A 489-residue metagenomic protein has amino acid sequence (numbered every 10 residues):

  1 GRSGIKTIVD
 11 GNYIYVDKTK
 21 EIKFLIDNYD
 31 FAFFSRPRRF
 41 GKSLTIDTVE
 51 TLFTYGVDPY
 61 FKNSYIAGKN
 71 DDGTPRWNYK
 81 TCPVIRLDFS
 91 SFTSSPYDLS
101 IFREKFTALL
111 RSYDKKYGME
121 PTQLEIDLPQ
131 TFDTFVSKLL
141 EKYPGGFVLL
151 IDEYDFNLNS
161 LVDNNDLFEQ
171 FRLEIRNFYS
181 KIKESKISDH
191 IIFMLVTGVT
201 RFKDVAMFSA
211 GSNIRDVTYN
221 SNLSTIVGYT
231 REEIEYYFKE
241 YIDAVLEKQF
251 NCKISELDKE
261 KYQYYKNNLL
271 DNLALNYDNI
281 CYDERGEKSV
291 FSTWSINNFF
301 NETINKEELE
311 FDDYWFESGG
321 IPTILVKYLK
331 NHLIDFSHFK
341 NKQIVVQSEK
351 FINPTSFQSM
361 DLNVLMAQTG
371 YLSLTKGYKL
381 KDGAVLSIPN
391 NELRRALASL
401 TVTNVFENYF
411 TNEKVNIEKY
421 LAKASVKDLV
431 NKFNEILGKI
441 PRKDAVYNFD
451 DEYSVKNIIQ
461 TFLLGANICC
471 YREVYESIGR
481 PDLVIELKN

Functional and structural regions predicted by a protein language model:
G1-T54, D58-D71: Walker A/P-loop-proximal flanking segment of P-loop NTPase domains
K6, D17, T51-K115: P-loop NTPase motor core
Y97, I101, M119-S137: Short glycine-rich substrate-engagement loop in P-loop NTPases that contacts/grips substrate
S112, T134-L140, E169-I192: Substrate-engagement module of ASCE P-loop NTPases
Y143-F168: Conserved P-loop NTPase "ATPase switch" module shared by AAA+ and STAND
V148-D152, N177-S180, I191-V199: Structural recognition of the conserved hydrophobic beta-strand(s) that form the central parallel beta-sheet of P-loop
K203-S209, V217-F299: Amphipathic alpha-helical segments of the small helical/lid subdomains adjacent to P-loop NTPase cores
I214-R215, S289-N489: Extended alpha-helical interface modules used as scaffolds for assembling large macromolecular complexes
